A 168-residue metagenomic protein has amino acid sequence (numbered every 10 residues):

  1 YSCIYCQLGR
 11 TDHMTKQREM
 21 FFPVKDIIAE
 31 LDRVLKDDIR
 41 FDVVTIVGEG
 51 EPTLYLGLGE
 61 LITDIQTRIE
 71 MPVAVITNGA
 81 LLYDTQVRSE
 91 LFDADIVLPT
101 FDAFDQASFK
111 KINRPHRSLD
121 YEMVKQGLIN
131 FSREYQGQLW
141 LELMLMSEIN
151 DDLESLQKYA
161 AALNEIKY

Functional and structural regions predicted by a protein language model:
Y1-C6, L31-V34, D102: Short, compositionally biased "basic patch" segments
Y1-V24: Canonical Radical SAM [4Fe-4S] cluster-binding loop centered on the CxxxCxxC motif and its immediate flanking residues
Q7, V43-V47, A74-I76, L98: Short, conserved beta-strand segments within well-ordered enzyme catalytic domains that often line or immediately flank
Q7-D12, R40-V44, A103-S108, Q138-W140: Short, basic/glycine-rich phosphate-binding loops at helix/coil junctions that contact nucleotide phosphates
R18-F22, E49-L56: Short coil/turn segments at secondary-structure boundaries
D26-E49: Short Fe-S-cluster ligation motifs
T53-Y168: Conserved AdoMet/S-adenosylmethionine-binding subsite of the radical SAM
